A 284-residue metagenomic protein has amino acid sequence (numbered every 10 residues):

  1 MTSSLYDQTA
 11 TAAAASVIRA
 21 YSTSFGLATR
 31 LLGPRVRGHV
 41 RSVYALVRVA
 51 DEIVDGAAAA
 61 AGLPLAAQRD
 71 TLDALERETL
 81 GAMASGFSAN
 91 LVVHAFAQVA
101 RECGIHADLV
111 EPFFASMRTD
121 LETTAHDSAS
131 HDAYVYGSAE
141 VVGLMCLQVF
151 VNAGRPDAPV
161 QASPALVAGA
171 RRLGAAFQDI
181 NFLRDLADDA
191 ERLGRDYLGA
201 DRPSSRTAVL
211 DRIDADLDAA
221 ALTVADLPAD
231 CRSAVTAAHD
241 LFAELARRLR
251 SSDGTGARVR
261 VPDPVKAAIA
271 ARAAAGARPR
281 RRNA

Functional and structural regions predicted by a protein language model:
M1-F177, L183-A284: Catalytic cores of Mg2+-dependent Asp-rich isoprenoid enzymes
